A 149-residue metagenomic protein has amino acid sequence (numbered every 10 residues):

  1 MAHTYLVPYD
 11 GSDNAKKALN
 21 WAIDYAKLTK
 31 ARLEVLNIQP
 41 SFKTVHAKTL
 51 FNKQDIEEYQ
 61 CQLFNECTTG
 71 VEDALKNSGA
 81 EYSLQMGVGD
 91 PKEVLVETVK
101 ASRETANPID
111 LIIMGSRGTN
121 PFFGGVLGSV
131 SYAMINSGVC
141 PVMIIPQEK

Functional and structural regions predicted by a protein language model:
M1-K17, S78, A106-D110, S137-K149: Intrinsically disordered or low-complexity boundary/linker segments at protein termini and domain junctions
H3-K53, S78: Small/aliphatic-rich secondary-structure junction motif
D10, G89, S116-T119, Q147-E148: Histidine-centered beta-alpha loop that forms part of the nucleotide-sugar donor binding/catalytic region in diverse
L36, S83-G87, M143: General small-molecule cofactor/ligand-binding pocket signal
N52-E66: A short acidic, glycine-rich active-site loop that binds or catalyzes chemistry on phosphate/adenosine moieties
D73-I112, K149: Structural beta-alpha unit
L111-A133, S137: Glycine-rich, Arg-bearing micro-motifs that act as flexible, cationic patches
